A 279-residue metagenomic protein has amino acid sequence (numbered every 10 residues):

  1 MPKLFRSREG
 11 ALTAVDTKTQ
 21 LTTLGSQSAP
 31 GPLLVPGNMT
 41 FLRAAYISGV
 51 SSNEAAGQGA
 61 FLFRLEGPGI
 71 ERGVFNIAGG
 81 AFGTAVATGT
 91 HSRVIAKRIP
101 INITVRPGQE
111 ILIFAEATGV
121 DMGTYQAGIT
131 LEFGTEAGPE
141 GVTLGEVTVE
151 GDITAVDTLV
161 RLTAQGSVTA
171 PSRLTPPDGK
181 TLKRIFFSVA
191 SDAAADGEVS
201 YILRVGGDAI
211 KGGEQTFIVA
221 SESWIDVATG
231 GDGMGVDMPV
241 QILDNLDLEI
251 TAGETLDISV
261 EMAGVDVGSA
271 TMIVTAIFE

Functional and structural regions predicted by a protein language model:
M1-E279: Beta-strand-centric surfaces of beta-sandwich/beta-rich domains
